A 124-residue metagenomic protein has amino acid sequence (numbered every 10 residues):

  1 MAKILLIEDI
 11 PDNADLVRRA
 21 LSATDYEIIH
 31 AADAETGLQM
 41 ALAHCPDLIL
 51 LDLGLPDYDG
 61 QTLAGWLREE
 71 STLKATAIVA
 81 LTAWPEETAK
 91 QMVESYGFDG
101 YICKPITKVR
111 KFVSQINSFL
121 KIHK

Functional and structural regions predicted by a protein language model:
E8: Conserved acidic carboxylate
P11-I29: Two-component/phosphorelay signaling modules centered on CheY-like receiver
A31-E35: Conserved Asp/Asn-Gly motif in the active-site loop of CheY-like receiver
H44-L50, L55: Active-site beta3 strand of CheY-like receiver
P56, E86: The feature encodes the CheY-like receiver
